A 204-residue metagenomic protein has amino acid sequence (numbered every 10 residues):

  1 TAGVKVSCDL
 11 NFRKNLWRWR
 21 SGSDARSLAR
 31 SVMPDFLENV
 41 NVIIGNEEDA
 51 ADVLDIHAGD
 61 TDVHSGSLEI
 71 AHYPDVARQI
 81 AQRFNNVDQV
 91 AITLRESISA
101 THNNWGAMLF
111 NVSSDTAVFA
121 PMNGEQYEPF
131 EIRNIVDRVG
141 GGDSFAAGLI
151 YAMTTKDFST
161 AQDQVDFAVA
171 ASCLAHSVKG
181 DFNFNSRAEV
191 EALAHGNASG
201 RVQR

Functional and structural regions predicted by a protein language model:
A2-G3: Glycine-centered short loops/turns at secondary-structure junctions
V6-C8: Hydrophobic beta-strand scaffold residues
N11-W17, E48, R95: Active-site beta-loop-alpha junctions enriched in small/polar residues
S23-S31: Charged helix-capping and loop-helix junction motifs
D35-F36, R83: Structural alpha-helical scaffold elements that stabilize or flank donor/cofactor-binding regions in carbohydrate
V40-N46: A short beta-strand/loop micro-motif in the catalytic core of glycosyltransferases that engages the nucleotide-sugar
N46-I56: A short, active-site helix/loop in glycosyltransferases that binds the activated sugar's phosphate group
D55-R204: Conserved phosphate-binding/catalytic region of the ribokinase-like
